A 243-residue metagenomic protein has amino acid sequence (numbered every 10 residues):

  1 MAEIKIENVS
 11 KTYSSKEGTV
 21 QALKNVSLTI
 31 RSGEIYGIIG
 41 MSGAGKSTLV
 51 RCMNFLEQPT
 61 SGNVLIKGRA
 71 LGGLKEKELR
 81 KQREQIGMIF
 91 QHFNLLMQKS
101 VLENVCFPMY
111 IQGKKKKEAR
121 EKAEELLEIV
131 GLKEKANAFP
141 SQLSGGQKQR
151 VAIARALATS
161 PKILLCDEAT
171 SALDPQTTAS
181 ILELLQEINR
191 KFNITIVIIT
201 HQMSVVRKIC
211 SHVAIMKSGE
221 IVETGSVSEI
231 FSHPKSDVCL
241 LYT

Functional and structural regions predicted by a protein language model:
N54: Helix-to-loop junction immediately C-terminal to a conserved catalytic motif
R69-A70, C106, Y110, K117-E134: Conserved ABC ATPase "signature" region
F139-L143, Q147: Conserved ABC ATPase signature
A158-K162: A short, proline-enriched helix->beta-strand linker immediately N-terminal to the Walker B motif in ABC-type P-loop
P175-T177: Helix N-cap at the start of a conserved alpha-helix in ABC-type nucleotide-binding domains
V206-K208: A short, surface-exposed alpha-helical micro-motif characterized by mixed small hydrophobic and charged/polar residues
T224-G225: ABC ATPase "signature
